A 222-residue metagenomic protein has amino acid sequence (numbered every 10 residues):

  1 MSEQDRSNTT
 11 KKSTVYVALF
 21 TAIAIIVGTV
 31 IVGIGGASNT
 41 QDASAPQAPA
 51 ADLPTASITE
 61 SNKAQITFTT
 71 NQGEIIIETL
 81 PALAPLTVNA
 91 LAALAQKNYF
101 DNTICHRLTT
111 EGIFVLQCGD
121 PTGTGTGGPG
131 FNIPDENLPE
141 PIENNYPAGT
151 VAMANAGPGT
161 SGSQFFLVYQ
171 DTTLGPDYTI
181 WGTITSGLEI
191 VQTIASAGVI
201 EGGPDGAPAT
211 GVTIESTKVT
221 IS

Functional and structural regions predicted by a protein language model:
M1-S222: Cyclophilin-like peptidyl-prolyl cis-trans isomerases
